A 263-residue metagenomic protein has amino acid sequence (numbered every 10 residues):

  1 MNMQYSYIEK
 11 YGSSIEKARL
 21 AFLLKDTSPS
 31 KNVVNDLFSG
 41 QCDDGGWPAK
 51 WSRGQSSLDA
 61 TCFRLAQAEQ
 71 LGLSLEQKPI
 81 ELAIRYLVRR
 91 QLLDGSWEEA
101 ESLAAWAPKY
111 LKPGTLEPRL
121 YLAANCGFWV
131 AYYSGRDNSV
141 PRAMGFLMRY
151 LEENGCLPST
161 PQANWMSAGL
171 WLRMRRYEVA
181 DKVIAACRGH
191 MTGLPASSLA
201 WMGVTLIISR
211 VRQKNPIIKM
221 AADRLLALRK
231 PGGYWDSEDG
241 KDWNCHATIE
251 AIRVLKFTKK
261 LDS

Functional and structural regions predicted by a protein language model:
M1-S263: Preference for long, amphipathic alpha-helical scaffolds in soluble/luminal domains and all-alpha bundles
